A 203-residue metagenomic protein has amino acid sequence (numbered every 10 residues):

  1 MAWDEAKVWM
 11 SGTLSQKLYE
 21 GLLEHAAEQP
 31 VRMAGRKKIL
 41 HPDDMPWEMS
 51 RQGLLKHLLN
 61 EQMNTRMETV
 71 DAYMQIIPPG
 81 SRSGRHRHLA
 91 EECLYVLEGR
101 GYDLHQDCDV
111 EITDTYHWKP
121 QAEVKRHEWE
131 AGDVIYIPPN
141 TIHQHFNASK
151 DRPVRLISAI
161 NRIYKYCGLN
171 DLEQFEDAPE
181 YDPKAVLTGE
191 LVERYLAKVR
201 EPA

Functional and structural regions predicted by a protein language model:
M1-E68, Q174-D177, K184-A203: A short, N-terminal "cap"/entry segment at the start of jelly-roll beta-barrel domains of the cupin/DSBH fold
K56-N60, D71-H88, D107-V110, P139-N140: Conserved short histidine dyad/triad with adjacent acidic residue
A72, R82, E91, V124 (+1 more regions): A structural connector/turn signal
S83-H86, D103-Q106, R126-E128, I137 (+1 more regions): Short beta-strand His + acidic residue motifs that chelate non-heme Fe in jelly-roll/DSBH and cupin folds
C93-Y95, Y136, Q144, D151-D171: A short hydrophobic beta-strand segment most commonly corresponding to one strand of the jelly-roll/cupin
Y95, C108-P139: Short acidic-glycine-tyrosine-enriched beta hairpin
